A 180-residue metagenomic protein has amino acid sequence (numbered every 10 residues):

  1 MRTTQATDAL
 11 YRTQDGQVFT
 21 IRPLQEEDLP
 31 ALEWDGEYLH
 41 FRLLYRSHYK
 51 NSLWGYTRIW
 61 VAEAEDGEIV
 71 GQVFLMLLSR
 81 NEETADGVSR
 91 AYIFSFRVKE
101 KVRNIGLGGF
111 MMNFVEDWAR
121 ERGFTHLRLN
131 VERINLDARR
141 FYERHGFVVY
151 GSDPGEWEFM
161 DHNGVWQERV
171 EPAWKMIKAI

Functional and structural regions predicted by a protein language model:
R2-F19, P23-K101, M112-F114, W118 (+1 more regions): Acetyl-CoA-dependent GNAT
R58-V61, E68-L75, D137-P154: Conserved long hydrophobic alpha-helices within structured protein cores
Y92, G106, F110, H126 (+1 more regions): Amphipathic alpha-helical recognition patches that constitute DNA-binding helices
K99-K101, I105, R133-I134: Active-site acidic-Proline motif in GNAT/NAT acetyltransferases
N104-D117, R140-R144: Conserved acetyl-CoA-binding loop-helix of GNAT-fold acetyltransferases
M112, A119-N130: Conserved GNAT acetyl-CoA-binding A-motif
T125, E132-L136, R144-G151, G155-I180: C-terminal "cap" of GNAT-fold acetyltransferases
